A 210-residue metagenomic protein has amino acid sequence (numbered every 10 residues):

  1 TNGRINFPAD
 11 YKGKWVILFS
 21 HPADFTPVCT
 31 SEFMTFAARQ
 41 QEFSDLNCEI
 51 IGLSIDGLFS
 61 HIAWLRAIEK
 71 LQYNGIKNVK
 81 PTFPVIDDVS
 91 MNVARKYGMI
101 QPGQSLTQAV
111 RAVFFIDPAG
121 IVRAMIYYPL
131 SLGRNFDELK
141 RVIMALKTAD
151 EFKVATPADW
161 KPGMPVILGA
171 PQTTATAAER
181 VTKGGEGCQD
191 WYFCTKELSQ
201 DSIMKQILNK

Functional and structural regions predicted by a protein language model:
T1-K210: Chalcogenol-based redox active-site neighborhoods
